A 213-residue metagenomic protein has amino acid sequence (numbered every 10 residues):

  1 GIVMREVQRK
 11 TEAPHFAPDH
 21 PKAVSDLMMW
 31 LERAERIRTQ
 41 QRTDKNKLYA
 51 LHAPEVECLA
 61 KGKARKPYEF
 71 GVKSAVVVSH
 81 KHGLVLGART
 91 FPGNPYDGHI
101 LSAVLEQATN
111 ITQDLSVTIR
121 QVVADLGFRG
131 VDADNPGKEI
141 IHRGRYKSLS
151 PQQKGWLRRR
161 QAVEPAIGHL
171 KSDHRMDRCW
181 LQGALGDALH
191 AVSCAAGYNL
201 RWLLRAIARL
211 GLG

Functional and structural regions predicted by a protein language model:
G1-R120, A124-L126, A133, G197: Polybasic low-complexity intrinsically disordered regions
A88-F91, N135-P136, L181-A184, I207-L212: Composition- and surface-driven signal marking solvent-exposed, interaction-prone regions in large proteins
D97, L101, R159, L189-V192: Hydrophobic (often cysteine-bearing) scaffold residues that line and stabilize catalytic clefts of nucleotide/cofactor
Q113-L189: Helix-centered, glycine/charged polyanion-binding patches within enzymatic domains that contact phosphate-containing
S172-D173, D177-C179, W202-G213: A short, flexible helix-boundary coil/loop motif
C194-R201: Charge-patterned, long linear interaction tracts outside catalytic cores
